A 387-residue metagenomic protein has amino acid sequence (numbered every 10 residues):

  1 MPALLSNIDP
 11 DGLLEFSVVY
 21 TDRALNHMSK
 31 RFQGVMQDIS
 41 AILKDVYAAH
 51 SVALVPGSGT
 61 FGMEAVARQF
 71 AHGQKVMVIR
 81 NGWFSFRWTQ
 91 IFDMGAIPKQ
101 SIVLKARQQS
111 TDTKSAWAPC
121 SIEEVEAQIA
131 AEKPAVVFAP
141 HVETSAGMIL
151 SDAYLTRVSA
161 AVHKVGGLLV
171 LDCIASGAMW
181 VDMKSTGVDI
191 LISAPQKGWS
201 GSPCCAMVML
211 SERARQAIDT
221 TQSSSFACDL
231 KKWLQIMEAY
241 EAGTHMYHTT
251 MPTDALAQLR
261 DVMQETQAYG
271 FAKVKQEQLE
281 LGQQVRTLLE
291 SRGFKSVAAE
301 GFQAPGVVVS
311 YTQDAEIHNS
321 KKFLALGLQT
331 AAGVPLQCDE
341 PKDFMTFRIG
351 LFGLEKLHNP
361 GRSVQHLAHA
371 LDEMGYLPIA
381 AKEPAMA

Functional and structural regions predicted by a protein language model:
P2, P341-A387: PLP-dependent enzyme catalytic core of the Aspartate aminotransferase-like
S17-G62, F86-R87, I91: Conserved N-terminal alpha-helix of the aminotransferase class I/II PLP-enzyme fold
F61, A71-A135: PLP-dependent aminotransferase-like
T111-G177, I190: Active-site phosphate-binding strand-loop segment of PLP-dependent enzymes
K184-Q196, A206: Conserved active-site segment immediately N-terminal to the catalytic lysine that forms the internal aldimine
Q196-S291, E355: Active-site C-terminal subdomain of aminotransferase-like
E290-R362: Conserved C-terminal alpha-helix-loop-beta "cap" of PLP-dependent enzymes that closes/shapes the active-site mouth
